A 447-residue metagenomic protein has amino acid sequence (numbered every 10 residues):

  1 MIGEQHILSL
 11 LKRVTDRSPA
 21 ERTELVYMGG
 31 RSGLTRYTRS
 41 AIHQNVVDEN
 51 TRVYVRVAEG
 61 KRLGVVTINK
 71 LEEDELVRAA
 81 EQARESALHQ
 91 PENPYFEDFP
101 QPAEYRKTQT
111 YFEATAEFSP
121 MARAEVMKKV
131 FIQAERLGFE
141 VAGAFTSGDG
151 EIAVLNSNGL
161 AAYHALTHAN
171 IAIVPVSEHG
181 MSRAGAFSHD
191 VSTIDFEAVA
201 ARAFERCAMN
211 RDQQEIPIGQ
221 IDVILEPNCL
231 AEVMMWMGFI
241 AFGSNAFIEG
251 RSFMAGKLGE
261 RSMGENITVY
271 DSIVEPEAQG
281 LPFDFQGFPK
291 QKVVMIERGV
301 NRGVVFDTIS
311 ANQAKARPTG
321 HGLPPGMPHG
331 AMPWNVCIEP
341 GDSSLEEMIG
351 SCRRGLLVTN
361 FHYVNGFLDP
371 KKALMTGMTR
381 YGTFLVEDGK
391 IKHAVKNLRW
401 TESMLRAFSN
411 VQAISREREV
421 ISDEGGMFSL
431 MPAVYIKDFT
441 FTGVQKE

Functional and structural regions predicted by a protein language model:
M1-L281, Q286-K292, E297-V300, K390 (+2 more regions): Active-site bordering "gate/hinge" segments that shape substrate access to catalytic or cofactor-binding pockets
K107, I240, K257-E447: Dual-mode signal for accessory low-complexity, basic/Gly-rich regions
